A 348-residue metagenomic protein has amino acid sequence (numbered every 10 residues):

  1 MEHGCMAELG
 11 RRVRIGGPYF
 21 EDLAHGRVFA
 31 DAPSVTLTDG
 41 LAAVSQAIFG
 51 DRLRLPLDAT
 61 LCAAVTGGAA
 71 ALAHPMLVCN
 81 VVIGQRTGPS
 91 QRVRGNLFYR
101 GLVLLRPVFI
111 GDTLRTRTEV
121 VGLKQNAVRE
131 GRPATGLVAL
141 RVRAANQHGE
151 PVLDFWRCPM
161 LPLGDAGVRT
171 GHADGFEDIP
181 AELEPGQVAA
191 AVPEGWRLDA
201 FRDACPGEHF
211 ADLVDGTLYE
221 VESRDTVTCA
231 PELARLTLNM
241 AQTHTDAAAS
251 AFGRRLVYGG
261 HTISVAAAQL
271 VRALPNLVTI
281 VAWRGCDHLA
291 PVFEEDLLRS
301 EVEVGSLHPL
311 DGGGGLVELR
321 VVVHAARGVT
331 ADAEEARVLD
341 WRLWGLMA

Functional and structural regions predicted by a protein language model:
E2-Y99, L153, L163-A181, G186-W283 (+2 more regions): Hot-dog-fold acyl-thioester-processing enzymes
H3-H25, I110-A191, E294, E303-A348: HotDog/MaoC-like acyl-thioester-processing domains
D31, T116-T118, V221, S300-V302: A generic structural signal for residues embedded in beta-strands
G67, A73-H74, L105-I110, V257-Y258 (+1 more regions): Short, low-complexity cationic-aromatic patches
V82-I83, L102, P107-R117: Long, hydrophobic/aromatic-enriched structural stretches that serve as scaffold segments
G95, Y99-R106, V121-N126, T279-A290 (+1 more regions): A cross-kingdom feature marking solvent-exposed beta-strand/loop segments within repeated, beta-rich binding/scaffold
A282, H288-S300, G312-G314: Extended hydrophobic/aromatic segments used for targeting, binding, or gating
